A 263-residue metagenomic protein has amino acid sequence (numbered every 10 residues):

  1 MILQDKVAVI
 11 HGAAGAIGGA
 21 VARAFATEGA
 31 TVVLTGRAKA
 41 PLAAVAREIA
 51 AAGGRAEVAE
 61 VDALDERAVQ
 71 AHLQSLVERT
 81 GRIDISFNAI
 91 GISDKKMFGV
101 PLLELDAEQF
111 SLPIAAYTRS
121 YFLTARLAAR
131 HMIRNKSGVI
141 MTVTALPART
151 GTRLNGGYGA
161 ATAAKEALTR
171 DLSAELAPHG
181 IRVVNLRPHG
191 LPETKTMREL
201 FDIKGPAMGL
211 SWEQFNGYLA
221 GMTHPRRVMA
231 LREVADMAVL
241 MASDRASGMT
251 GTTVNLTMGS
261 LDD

Functional and structural regions predicted by a protein language model:
V7, A14-G15, A38: Conserved glycine-rich cofactor-binding loop
A30-A44: Conserved glycine-rich Rossmann-like NAD(P)H-binding loop of the short-chain dehydrogenase/reductase
E60-H72, A107: The beta1-alpha1 cofactor-binding region of Rossmann-like NAD(H)/NADP(H)-dependent oxidoreductases
I92-S93, A107-Q109, M141-A164, T169-P178 (+1 more regions): Catalytic loop of short-chain dehydrogenase/reductase
G99, R227, V239, T250-D263: Short C-terminal tail/terminal secondary-structure segment of NAD(P)H-dependent dehydrogenase/reductase domains
L103-F122, S137, M141, K165: Catalytic Tyr-X3-Lys loop
R130, A174-E175, S247: Alpha-helical segment proximal to the catalytic Tyr-Lys
A177, R182, M249-G251: Short, small/polar-rich loop/turn modules that mediate ligand/substrate recognition or access, typified
